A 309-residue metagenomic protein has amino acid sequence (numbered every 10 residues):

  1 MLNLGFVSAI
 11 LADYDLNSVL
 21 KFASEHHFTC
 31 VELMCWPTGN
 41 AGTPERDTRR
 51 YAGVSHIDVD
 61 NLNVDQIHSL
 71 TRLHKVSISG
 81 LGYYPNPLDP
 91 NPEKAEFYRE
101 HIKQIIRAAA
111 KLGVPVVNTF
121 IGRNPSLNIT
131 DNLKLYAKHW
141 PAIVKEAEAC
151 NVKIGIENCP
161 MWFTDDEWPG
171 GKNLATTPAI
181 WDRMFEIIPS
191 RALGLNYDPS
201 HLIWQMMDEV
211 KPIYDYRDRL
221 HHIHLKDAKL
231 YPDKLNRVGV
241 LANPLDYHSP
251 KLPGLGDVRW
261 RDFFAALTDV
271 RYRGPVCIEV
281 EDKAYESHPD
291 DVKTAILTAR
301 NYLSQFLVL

Functional and structural regions predicted by a protein language model:
M1-C30, P37-G39, R72, G113-P115 (+2 more regions): Histidine-acidic metal/acid-base catalytic patches
N3-F6, Y51-V54, D89-P92, L127-I129 (+1 more regions): A short, structure-level motif marking secondary-structure boundaries and short turns
I10, D58-N61, E96, E100 (+3 more regions): Conserved phosphate-coordination/catalytic loops
M34-Q66, L127: Glycine-rich, proline-tolerant flexible connector loops at the mouths of alpha/beta enzymes
W36, N86, G122, C159 (+2 more regions): Flexible loop residues that form catalytic and substrate-binding hotspots at small-molecule/glycan-binding clefts
S69-G80, P87-G194, W204, D215 (+2 more regions): Active-site acidic/histidine proton-transfer and metal-coordination neighborhood in alpha/beta enzyme cores
I78-G82, A242-N243: Short, basic/glycine-rich phosphate-binding loops at helix/coil junctions that contact nucleotide phosphates
